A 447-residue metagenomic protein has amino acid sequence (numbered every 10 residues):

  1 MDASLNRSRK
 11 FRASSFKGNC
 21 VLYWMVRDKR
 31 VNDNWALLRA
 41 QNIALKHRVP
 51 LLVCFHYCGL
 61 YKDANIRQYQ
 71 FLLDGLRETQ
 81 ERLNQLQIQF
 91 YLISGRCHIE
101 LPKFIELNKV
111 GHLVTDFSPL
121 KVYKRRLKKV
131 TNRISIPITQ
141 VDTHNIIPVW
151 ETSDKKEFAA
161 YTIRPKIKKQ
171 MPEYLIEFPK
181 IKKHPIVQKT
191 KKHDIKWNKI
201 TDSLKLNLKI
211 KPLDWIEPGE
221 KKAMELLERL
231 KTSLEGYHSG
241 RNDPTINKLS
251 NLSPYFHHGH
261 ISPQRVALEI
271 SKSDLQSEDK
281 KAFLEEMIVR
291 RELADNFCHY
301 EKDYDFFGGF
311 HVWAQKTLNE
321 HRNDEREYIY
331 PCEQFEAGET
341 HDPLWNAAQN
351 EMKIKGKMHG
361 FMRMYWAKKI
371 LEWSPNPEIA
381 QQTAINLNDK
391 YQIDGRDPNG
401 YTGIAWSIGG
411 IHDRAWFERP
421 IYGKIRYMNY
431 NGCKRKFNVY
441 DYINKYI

Functional and structural regions predicted by a protein language model:
M1-F178, D279, N350, K369-G403: Trp/Phe/Arg-rich N-terminal binding region typifying the photolyase-homology
K17, V149, K155-F310, F437-I447: Glycine/tryptophan-enriched, flexible segments
W24, T139, R164, E228 (+3 more regions): Residues in well-ordered beta-strands of folded domains
R30-L38, F55-Y61, E81-Q87, K182-V187 (+5 more regions): Short, mixed-charge, low-aromatic patches
N32, L38, E100, N145-P148 (+6 more regions): A broad, structure-centric signal for solvent-exposed, well-ordered loop/edge residues that line or flank functional
I66, Q70, L213-E217, K221 (+1 more regions): Charge-dense, low-complexity intrinsically disordered segments
T245-I443: Active-site-proximal binding-pocket segments
